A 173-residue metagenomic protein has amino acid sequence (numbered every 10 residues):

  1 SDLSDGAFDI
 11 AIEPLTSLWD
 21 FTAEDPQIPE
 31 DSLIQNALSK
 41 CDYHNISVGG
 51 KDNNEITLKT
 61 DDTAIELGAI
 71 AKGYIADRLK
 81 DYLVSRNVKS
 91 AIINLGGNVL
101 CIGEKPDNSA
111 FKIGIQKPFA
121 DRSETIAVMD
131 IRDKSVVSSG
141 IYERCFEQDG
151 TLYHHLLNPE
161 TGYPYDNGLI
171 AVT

Functional and structural regions predicted by a protein language model:
S1-T173: Mature catalytic core of soluble alpha/beta enzymes
